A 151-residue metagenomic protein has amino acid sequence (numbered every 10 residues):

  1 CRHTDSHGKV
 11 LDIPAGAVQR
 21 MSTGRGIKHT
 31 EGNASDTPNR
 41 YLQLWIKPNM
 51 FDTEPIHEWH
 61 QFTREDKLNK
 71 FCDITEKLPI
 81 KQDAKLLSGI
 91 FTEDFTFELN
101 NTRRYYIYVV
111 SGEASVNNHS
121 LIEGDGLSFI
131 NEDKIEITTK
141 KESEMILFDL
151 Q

Functional and structural regions predicted by a protein language model:
C1-Q151: Jelly-roll (double-stranded beta-helix
